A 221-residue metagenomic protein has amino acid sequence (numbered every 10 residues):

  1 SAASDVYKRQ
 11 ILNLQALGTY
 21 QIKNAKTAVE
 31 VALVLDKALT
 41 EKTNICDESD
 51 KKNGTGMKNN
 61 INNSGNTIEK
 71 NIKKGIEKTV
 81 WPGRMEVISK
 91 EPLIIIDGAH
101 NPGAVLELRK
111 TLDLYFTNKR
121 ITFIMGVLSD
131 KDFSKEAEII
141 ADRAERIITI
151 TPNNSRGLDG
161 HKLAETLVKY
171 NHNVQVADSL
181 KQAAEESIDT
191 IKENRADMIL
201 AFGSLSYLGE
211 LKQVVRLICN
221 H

Functional and structural regions predicted by a protein language model:
S1-Y7: Short, small-residue-biased leader/transition segments that mark boundaries at the very start of proteins
S4, L93-I94, P102, A137-M198: C-terminal helical cap/extension that packs against the catalytic core of soluble nucleotide-cofactor enzymes
K8-R146: Nucleotide phosphate-binding/pyrophosphate-handling subdomain across enzymes that bind or process nucleotide phosphates
L35-L39, L112, L167, N171 (+2 more regions): Active-site catalytic pocket residues across diverse enzymes, especially alpha/beta-hydrolases
V105-L106, F133-K135, D159-G160, E210-Q213: Short glycine-/acidic-enriched loop or helix-start segments at secondary-structure transitions that form or flank
R120-I121, D197-I199: Residue-level recognition of the N-termini of beta-strands and the immediately preceding loop/turn
M125-V127, P152, F202-L205: Glycine-rich beta-strand-to-loop/alpha-helix junction loops that act as flexible
S204-H221: Glycine/aspartate-rich loop-and-adjacent alpha/beta segment that forms the canonical ThDP
